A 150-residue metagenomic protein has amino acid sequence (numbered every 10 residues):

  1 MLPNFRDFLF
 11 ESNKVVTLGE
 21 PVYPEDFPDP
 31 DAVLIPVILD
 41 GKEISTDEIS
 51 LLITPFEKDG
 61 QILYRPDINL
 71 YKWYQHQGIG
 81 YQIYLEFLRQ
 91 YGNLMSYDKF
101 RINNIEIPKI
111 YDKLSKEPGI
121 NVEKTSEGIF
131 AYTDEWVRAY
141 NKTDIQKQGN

Functional and structural regions predicted by a protein language model:
M1-S12: Short acidic, low-complexity intrinsically disordered linear motifs used for protein-protein interactions
F8, E86, Q90, I110-K113: Charge-rich, solvent-exposed alpha-helical interaction surfaces
F10-D26, T46, L51, P66 (+2 more regions): Generic structural motif
P24-I68: A conserved beta-strand-loop-helix scaffold within acyl/acetyltransferase catalytic domains
I68-H76: A short, internal acetyl-CoA/4′-phosphopantetheine-binding micro-motif in the GNAT/acyltransferase core
H76-R89: Conserved acetyl-CoA-binding loop-helix of GNAT-fold acetyltransferases
M95-E127, A139: Conserved active-site alpha-helix within GNAT-family acetyltransferase domains
T125-N150: C-terminal "cap" of GNAT-fold acetyltransferases
